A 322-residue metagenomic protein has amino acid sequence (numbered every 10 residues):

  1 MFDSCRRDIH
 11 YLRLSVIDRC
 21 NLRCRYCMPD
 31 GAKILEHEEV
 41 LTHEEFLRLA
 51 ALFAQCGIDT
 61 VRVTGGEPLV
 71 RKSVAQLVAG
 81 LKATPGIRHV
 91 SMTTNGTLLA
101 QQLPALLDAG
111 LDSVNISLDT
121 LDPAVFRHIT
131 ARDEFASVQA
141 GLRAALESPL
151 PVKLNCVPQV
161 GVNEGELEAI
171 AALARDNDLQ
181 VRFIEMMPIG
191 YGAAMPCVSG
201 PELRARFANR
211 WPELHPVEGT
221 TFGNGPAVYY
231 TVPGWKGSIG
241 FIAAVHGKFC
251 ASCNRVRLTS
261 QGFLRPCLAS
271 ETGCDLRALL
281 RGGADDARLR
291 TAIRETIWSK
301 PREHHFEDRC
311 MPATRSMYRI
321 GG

Functional and structural regions predicted by a protein language model:
M1-Y11, R175-D176, M186-G322: Auxiliary Fe-S-binding modules of radical SAM enzymes
S4-E44: Canonical Radical SAM [4Fe-4S] cluster-binding loop centered on the CxxxCxxC motif and its immediate flanking residues
V16, C20, C24, V63 (+3 more regions): Conserved, mostly hydrophobic/aromatic
V16, L35, E67-R71, Q159-N163 (+1 more regions): Short, small-residue-enriched loops and turns at beta-alpha junctions that line or gate enzyme active sites
L22, P123-A124, K248, C274: Glycine-centered loop/turn positions within well-structured domains that cap or flank conserved ligand/cofactor-binding
R23, C27, R71, A124 (+3 more regions): Residues that scaffold the ATP/ADP-binding catalytic core of kinase and kinase-like folds
A32-E36, D122-I129, G190-A194, D275-R277: A short acidic, helix-capping loop that chelates divalent metal ions and anchors anionic groups
V40-V63, V70-I184: Radical SAM/AdoMet-radical enzyme domain recognition
